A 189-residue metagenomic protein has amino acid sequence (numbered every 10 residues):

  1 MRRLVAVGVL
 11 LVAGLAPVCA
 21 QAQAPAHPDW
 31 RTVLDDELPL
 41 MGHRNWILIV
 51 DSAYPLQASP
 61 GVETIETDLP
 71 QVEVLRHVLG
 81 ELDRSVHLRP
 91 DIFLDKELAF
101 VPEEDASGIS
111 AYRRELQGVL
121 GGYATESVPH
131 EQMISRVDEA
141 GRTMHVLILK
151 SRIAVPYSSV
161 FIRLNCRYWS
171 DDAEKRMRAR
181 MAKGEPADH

Functional and structural regions predicted by a protein language model:
M1-L4: Positively charged n-region of N-terminal signal peptides that target proteins for export
A6-A16: Bacterial N-terminal signal peptides
Q21-V72: Long, hydrophobic N-terminal alpha-helical segment
N45-L48, E63, R89-F93, A124-T125 (+2 more regions): Structural motif
P55-L56, T64-P90, S110-H130: Feature captures the catalytic cores and cofactor-binding loops of soluble hydro-lyases/lyases that act on carboxylate
V62, P102-A106: Short glycine/threonine-rich loop-to-helix capping motif typified by GTGT followed within a few residues by an Asp-Pro
S85-V101: Active-site pocket-lining segment
D105-H189: Glycine-rich, aromatic-bearing surface loops/beta-hairpins
